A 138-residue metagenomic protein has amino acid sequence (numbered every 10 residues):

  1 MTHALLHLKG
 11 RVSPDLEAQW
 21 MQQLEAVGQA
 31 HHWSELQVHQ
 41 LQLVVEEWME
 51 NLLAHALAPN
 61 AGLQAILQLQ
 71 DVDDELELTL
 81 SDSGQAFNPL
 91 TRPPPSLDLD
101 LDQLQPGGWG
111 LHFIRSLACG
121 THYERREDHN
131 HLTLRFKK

Functional and structural regions predicted by a protein language model:
M1-D15, R115-K138: Flexible, glycine-/charge-rich segments associated with ATP-binding catalytic modules
M1-L43: Bergerat-fold GHKL ATPase/HATPase_c domain
L36-N60: Conserved ATP-binding N-box helix of the HATPase_c
A61-Q70: A conserved short beta-strand within the histidine kinase catalytic ATPase domain
Q70-L78: Short beta-strand-loop-beta element adjacent to the nucleotide/active-site pocket used for signaling
L78-P106: Glycine-rich/acidic phosphate-handling loop/turn and adjacent ATP-lid/helix of nucleotide-binding kinase/ATPase domains
Q103-A118: Glycine-rich phosphate-binding loop
